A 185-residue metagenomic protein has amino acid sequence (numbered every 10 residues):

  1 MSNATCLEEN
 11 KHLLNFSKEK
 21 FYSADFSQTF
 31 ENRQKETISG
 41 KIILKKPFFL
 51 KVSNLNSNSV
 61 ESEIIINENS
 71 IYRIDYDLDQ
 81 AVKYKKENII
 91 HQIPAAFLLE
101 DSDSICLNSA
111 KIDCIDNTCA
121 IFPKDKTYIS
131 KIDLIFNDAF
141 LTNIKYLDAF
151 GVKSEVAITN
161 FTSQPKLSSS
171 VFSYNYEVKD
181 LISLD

Functional and structural regions predicted by a protein language model:
M1-I38, K45-F49, Y174-D185: N-terminal leader/targeting segments and the immediate start of mature chains
T5, N58-S59, D77, I115-T118 (+2 more regions): Non-transmembrane domains of secretory- and envelope-associated proteins
K20-D25, P47-S53, I115-F122, D138-K145: Short, hydrophobic/aromatic-rich segments at coil-to-beta transitions
A24-F26, T37-I42, V52, I66 (+2 more regions): Extended beta-sheet lipid-handling architectures
E36-I38, K46, N58, S104-C106 (+2 more regions): Residues that act as N-cap/strand-start positions at coil-to-secondary-structure junctions
K41, E61-E63, K111, K131-I135: Short, surface-exposed charged micro-motifs
I42-P94, S154: An acidic-aromatic
L78-C119: Flexible, surface-exposed loop/linker segments and immediately adjacent secondary-structure boundaries
